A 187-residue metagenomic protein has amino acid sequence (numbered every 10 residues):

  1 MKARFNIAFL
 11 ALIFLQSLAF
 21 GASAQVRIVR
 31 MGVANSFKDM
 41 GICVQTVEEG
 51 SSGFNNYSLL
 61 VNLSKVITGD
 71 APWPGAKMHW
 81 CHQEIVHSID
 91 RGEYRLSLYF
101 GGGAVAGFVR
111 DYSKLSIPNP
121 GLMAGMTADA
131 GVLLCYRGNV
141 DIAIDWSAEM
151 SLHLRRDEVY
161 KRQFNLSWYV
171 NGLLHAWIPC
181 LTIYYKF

Functional and structural regions predicted by a protein language model:
M1-V26: Cleavable N-terminal export/targeting peptides
F20-K77, T182-K186: Short glycine/proline- and aromatic-enriched beta-strand/turn motifs that initiate or cap beta-hairpins
E48-V140: Gram-negative (and chloroplast) outer-membrane scaffold detector with strong preference for beta-barrel transmembrane
S116-N119, V159-L166: Flexible, surface-exposed loop regions and adjacent strand-edge segments of Gram-negative outer-membrane beta-barrel
D141-S147: Conserved active-site loop/cleft motifs that coordinate metal ions or position small ligands
S147-L154, E158-Y160: Outer-membrane beta-barrel domain signature
W168-V170: Short terminal or interdomain "cap/linker" segment that borders an active site or interface and mediates
G172-F187: Outer-membrane beta-barrel "beta-signal"
